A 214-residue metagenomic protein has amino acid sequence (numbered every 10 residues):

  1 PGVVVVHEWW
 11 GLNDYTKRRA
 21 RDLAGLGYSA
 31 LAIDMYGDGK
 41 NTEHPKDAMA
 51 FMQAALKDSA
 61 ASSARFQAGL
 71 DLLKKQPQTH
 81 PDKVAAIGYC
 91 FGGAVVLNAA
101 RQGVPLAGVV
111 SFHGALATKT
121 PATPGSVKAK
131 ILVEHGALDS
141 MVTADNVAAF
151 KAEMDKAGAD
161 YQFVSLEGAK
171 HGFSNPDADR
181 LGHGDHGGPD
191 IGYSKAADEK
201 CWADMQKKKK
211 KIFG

Functional and structural regions predicted by a protein language model:
P1-Q78, P176-I191: Serine-hydrolase catalytic machinery in alpha/beta-hydrolase-like enzymes
R19, T143-M154: Short alpha-helix in the alpha/beta-hydrolase fold that links the catalytic acid
L26, Q76, Q102, A157 (+1 more regions): Conserved dinucleotide-binding and phosphotransfer motif residues
M35-G39, A115, A169: Short beta-to-alpha linker loops that shape the active-site pocket of alpha/beta-hydrolase fold enzymes
F66-K128: Primarily recognizes the serine-hydrolase "nucleophile elbow" in alpha/beta-hydrolase and SGNH/GDSL folds
V127, V133-H135, D139, L166: Short beta-strand/loop motif that positions the catalytic acidic residue of the alpha/beta-hydrolase fold
L138-V142, H171: Acidic catalytic loop of the alpha/beta-hydrolase fold
A157-G214: C-terminal catalytic histidine-bearing segment of alpha/beta-hydrolase fold enzymes
